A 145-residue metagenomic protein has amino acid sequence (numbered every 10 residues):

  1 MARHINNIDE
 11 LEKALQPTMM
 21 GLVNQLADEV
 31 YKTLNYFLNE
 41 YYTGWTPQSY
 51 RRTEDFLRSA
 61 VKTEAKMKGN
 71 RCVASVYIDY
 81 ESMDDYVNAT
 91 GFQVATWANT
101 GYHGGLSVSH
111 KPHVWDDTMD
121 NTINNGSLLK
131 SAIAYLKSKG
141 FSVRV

Functional and structural regions predicted by a protein language model:
M1-M19: Disorder-to-helix initiation segments
M1-N6, R52, L106-H110: Short, exposed beta-strand "edge-strand" segments with a Pro/Gly-rich flavor and a Y/T-containing core
K13, P17-S107, R144: Short, low-complexity, charged/polar segments at coil/turn and helix-coil boundaries
K13-A14, T18, T96, T100-V145: Lipid-handling modules and contact-site tethers
